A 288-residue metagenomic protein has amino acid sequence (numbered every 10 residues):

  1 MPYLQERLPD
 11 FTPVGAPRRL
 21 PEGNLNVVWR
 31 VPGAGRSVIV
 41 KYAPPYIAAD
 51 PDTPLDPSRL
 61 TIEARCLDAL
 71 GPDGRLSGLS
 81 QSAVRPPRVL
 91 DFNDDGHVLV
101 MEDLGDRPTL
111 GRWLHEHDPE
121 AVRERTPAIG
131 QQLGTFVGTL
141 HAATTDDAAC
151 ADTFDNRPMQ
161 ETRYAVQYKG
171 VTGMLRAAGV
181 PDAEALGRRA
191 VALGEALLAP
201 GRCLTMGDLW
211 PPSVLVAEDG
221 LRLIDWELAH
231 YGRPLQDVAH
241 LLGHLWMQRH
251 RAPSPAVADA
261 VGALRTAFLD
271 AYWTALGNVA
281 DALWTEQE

Functional and structural regions predicted by a protein language model:
M1-H97, E218-L221: Conserved NTP-binding catalytic cores of kinases and kinase-like/nucleotidyltransferase enzymes across multiple kinase
R18-V40, V191-Q236: Active-site acidic catalytic loop and adjacent metal/ATP-binding pocket of ATP-dependent phosphoryl transfer enzymes
R65, L235-V279: Active-site activation/catalytic loop segments of kinase-like enzymes and analogous catalytic loops in related
A69, R107-D152: Conserved kinase catalytic-core helix
G71, H141-T145, L242, W246-R249: Protein kinase-like catalytic domain
G96-P108: Conserved short submotifs of the Hanks-type protein kinase catalytic core that shape the nucleotide-binding pocket
A128, V279-E288: All-alpha amphipathic helical-bundle segments outside canonical DNA-binding/catalytic cores that form hydrophobic
A142-T145, A149-E195: Active-site catalytic-loop/activation-segment of kinase and kinase-like phosphoryl-transfer enzymes
